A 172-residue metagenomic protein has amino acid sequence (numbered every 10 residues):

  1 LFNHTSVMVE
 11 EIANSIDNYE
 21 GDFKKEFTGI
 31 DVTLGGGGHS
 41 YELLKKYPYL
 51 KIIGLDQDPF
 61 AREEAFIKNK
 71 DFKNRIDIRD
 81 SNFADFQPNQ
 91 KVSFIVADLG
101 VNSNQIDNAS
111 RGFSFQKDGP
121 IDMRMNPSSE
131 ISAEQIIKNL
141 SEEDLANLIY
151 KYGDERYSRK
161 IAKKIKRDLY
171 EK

Functional and structural regions predicted by a protein language model:
L1-K172: S-adenosyl-L-methionine-dependent methyltransferase catalytic core, i.e., the SAM/SAH-binding region
